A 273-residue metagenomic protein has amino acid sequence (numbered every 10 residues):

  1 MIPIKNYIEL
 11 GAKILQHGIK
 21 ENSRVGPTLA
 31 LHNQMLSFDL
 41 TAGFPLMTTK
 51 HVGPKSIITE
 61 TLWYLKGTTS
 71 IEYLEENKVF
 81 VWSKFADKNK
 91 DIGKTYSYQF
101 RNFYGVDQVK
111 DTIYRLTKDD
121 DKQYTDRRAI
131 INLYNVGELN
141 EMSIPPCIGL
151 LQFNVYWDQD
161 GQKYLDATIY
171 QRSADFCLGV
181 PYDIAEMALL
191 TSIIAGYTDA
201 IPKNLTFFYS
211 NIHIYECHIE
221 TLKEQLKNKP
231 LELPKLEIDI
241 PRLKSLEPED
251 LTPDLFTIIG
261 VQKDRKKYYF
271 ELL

Functional and structural regions predicted by a protein language model:
M1-L273: Terminal, non-catalytic protein-protein interaction segments that mediate quaternary/complex assembly
